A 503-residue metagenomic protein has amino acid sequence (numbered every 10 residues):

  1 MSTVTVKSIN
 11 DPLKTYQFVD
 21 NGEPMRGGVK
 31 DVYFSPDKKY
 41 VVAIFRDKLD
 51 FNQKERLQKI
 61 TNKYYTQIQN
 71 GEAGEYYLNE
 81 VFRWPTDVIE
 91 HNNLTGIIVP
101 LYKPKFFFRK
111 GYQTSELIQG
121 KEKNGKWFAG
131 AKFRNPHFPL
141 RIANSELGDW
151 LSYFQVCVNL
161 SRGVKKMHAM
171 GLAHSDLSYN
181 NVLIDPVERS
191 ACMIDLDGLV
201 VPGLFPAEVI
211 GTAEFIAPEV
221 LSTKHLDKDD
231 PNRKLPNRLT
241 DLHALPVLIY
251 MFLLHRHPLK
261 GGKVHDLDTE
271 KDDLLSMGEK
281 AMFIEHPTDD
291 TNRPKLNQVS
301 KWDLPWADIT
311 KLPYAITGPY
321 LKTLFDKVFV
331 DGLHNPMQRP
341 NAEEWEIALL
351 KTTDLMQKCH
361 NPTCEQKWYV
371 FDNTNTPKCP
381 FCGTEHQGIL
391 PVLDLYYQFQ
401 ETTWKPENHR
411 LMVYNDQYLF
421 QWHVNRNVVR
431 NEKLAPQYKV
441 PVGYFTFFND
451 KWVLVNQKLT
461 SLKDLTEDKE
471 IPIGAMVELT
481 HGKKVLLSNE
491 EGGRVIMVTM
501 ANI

Functional and structural regions predicted by a protein language model:
S2-L57, Y76-W84, E90-H91: ATP-binding glycine-rich phosphate-binding loop
E80-S152, F205, I210: Conserved structural core of kinase catalytic domains
Q155-C157, V164-P186: Catalytic-loop of the protein kinase fold
I194-V200: Activation of the activation-loop gatekeeper triad in protein kinase-fold domains
P206-D230: Conserved activation segment of eukaryotic-like protein kinases, specifically the C-terminal portion of the activation
R233-L242, I249-K322: Conserved C-lobe activation region of Hanks-type protein kinase-like domains
V392-Y444: N-terminal beta-hairpin/loop module of FHA
D464-I503: C-terminal boundary/linker segments immediately following FHA domains
